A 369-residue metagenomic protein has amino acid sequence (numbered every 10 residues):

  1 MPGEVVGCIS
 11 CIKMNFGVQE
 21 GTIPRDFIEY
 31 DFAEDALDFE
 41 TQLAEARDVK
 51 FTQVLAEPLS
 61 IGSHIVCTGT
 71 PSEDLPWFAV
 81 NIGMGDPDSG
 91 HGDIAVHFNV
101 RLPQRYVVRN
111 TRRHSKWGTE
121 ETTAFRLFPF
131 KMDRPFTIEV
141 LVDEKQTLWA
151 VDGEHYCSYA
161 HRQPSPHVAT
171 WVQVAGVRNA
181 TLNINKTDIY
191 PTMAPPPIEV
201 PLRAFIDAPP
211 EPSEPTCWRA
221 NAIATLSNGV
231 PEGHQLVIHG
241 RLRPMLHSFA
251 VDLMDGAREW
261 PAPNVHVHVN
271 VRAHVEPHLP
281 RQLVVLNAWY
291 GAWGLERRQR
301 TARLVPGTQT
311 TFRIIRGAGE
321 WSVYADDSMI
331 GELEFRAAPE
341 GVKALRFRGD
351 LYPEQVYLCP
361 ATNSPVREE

Functional and structural regions predicted by a protein language model:
P2-T137, L141, K145-T147, E154-T311 (+2 more regions): Peripheral membrane interaction modules
